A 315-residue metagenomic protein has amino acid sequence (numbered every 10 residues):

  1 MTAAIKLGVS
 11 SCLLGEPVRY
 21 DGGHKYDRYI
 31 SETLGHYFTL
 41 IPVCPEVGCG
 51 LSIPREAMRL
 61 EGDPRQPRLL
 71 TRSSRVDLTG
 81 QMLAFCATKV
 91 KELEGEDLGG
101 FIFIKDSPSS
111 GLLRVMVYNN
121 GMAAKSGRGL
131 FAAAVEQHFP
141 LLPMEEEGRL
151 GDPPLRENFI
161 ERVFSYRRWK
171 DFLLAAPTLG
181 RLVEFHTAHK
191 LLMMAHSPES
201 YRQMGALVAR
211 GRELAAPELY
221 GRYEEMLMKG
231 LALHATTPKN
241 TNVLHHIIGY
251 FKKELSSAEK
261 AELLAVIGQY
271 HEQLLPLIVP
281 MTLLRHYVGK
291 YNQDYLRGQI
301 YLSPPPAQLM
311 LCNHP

Functional and structural regions predicted by a protein language model:
T2-L7: Extreme N-terminal starter segment of soluble prokaryotic enzymes
S10-S11, C44, I102-D106: Short beta-strand segments
P17, S52, S109-L113, P153-L155: Short catalytic/ligand-binding loop motif for oxyanion handling, primarily in non-cytosolic enzymes, centered on
P17-V18, G22, Y26-R68: N-terminal glycine-rich anion-binding loop in soluble enzyme alpha/beta folds
G50-L51, R55, E61-L78, L130 (+2 more regions): Macrodomain-like recognition of ADP-ribose-binding/processing modules
L70-T88, E92-G95, A123-A188: Divalent-metal-activated hydrolytic enzyme cores
F85-N119: N-terminal glycine-rich phosphate/adenylate-binding segment common to multiple enzyme folds
M144-P315: Acidic, Ser/Pro/Thr-rich low-complexity regulatory regions and the short amphipathic helical interaction modules they
